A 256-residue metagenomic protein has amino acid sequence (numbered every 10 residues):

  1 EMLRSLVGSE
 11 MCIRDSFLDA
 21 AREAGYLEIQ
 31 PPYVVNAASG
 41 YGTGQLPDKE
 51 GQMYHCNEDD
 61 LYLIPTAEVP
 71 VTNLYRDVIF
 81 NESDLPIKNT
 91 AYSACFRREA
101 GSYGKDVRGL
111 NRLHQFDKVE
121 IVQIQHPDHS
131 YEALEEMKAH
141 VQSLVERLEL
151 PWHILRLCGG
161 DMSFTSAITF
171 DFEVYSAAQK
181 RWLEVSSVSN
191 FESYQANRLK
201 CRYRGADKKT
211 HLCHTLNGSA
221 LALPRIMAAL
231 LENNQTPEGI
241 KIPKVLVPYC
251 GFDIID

Functional and structural regions predicted by a protein language model:
E1-G8: Single conserved hydrophobic/aromatic residue that forms the stacking wall/gate of nucleotide- or nucleobase-binding
S9-E10, R14-D256: TRNA-recognition modules of translation machinery and tRNA-sensing kinases, especially anticodon-binding
